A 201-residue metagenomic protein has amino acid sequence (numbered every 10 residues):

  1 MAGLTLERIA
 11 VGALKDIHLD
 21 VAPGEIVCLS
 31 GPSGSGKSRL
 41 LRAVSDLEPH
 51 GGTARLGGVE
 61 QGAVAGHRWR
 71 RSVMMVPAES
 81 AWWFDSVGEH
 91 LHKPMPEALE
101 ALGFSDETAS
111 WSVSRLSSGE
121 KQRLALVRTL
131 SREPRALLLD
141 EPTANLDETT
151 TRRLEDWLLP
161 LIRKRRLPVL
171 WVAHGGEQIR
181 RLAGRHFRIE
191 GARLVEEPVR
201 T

Functional and structural regions predicted by a protein language model:
S45: Helix-to-loop junction immediately C-terminal to a conserved catalytic motif
E60-M74: ABC ATPase NBD coupling module
S72, E79-A98: Q-loop/switch helix immediately C-terminal to the Walker
S112-L116, E120: Conserved ABC ATPase signature
L126: Hydrophobic anchor residue at the start of the ABC signature
L137-E141: Catalytic Walker B motif of ABC-type/P-loop ATPase nucleotide-binding domains
V172-H174: H-loop/switch region of ABC-family ATPase nucleotide-binding domains
